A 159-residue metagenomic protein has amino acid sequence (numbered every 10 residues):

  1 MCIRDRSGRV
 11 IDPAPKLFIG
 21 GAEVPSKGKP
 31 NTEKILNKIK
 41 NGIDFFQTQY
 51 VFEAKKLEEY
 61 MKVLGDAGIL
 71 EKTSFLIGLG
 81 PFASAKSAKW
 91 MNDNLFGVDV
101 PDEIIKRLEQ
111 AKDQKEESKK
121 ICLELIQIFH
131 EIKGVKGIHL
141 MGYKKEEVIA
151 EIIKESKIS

Functional and structural regions predicted by a protein language model:
M1-I3: Short, small-residue-biased leader/transition segments that mark boundaries at the very start of proteins
I11-P25, L70-L76: Short beta-strand/loop segments at the ligand-binding rim of alpha/beta enzyme cores
K16-P30, L108-K120: Active-site mouth loops of central-metabolism enzymes
A22-S26, V51, G78-S84, E109 (+1 more regions): Active-site beta-loop-alpha junctions enriched in small/polar residues
K38, G42, I77, I138: Conserved, mostly hydrophobic/aromatic
D44-A54, G137-G142: Catalytic beta/alpha-barrel core
L57-M61, E146-S159: C-terminal helical cap(s) of enzyme catalytic domains, especially alpha/beta-barrels
S74, G78-I132: Catalytic-face loop-and-helix region of soluble metabolic enzyme cores
